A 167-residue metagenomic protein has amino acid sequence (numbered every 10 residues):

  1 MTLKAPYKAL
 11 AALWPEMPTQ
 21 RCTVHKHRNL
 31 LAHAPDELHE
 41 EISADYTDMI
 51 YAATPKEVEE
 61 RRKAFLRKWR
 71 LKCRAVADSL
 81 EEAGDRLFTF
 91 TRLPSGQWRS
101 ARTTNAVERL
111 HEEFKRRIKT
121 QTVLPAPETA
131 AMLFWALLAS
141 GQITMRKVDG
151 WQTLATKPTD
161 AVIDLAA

Functional and structural regions predicted by a protein language model:
M1-A167: Catalytic center-proximal scaffold of phosphoryl-transfer enzymes
